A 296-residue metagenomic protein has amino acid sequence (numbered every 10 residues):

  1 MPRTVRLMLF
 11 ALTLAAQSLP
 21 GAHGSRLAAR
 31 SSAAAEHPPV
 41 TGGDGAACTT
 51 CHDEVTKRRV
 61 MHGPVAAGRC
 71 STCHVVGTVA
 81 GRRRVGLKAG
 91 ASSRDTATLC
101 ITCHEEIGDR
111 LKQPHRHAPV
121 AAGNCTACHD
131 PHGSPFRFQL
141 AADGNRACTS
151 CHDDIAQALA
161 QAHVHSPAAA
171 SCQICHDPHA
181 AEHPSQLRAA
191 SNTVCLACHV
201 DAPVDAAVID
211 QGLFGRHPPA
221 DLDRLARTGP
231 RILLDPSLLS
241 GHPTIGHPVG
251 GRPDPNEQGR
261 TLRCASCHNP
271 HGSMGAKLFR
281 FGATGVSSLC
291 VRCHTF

Functional and structural regions predicted by a protein language model:
P2-F10: Sec-dependent signal peptide recognition, specifically the positively charged N-region followed immediately by
A16-F296: Short sequence/structural segments immediately N-terminal
